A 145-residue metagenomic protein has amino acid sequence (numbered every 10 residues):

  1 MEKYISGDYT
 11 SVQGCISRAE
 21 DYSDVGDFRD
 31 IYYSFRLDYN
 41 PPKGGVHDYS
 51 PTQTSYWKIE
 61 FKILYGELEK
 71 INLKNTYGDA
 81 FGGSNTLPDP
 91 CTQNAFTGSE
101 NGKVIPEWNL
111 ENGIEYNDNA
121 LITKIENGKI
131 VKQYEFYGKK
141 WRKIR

Functional and structural regions predicted by a protein language model:
M1-I31, V46-D48: ADP-ribose/NAD+-binding catalytic cleft of ART/PARP-like enzymes
R18, R29, R36, K58 (+2 more regions): Arginine residue identity/basic-tract feature
F35-D79: Charge-dense polyanion-binding interfaces
I63-R145: Active-site or metal-binding loop neighborhoods of secreted/extracellular toxin and effector enzymes
